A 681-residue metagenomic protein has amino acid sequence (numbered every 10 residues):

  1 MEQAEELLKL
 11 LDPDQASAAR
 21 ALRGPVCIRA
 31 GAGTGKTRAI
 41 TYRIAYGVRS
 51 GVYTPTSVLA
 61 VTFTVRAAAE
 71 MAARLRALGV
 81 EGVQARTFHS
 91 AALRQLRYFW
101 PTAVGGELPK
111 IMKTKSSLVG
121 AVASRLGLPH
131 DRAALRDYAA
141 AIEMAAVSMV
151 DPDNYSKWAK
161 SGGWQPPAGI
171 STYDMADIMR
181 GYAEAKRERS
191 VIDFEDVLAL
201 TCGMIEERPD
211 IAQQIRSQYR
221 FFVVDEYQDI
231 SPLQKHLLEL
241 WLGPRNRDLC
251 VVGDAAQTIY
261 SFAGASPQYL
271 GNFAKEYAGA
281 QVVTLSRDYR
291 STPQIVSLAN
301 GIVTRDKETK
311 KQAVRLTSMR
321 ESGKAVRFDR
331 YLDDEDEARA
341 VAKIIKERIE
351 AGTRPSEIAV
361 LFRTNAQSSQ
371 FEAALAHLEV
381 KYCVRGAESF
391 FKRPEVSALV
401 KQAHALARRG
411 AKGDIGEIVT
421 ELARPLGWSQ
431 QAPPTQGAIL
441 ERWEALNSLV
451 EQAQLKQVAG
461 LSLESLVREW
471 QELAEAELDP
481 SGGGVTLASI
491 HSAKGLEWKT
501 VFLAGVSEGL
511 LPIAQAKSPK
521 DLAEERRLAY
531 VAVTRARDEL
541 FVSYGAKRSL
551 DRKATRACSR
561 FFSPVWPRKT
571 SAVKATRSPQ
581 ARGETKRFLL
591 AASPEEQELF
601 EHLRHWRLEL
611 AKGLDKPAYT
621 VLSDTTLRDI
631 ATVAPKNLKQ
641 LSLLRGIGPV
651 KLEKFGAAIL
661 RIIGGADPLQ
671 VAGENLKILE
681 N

Functional and structural regions predicted by a protein language model:
E2-E5, G31, G47-I205, P209-Q218 (+8 more regions): A basic/glycine-biased coupling hinge at the interface between accessory DNA-binding modules
E2-Q3, L7, Y46, P232-R330: Conserved RecA-like helicase ATPase core segment that couples NTP binding/hydrolysis to strand translocation
A4-D12, A16-R20, G24-A32, A103-P109 (+4 more regions): Inter-lobe coupling/hinge region of RecA-like P-loop helicase motors
R38-Y53, E239-L242: Walker A/P-loop NTP-binding motif
I40, Y53-V65, V83-A85, D225 (+5 more regions): Conserved RecA-like ASCE P-loop NTPase motor core of nucleic-acid helicases/translocases
W164, A168, S368-V380, R393-S571: Conserved helicase C-terminal RecA-like lobe
S217-Q234, C250-V251: SF2 helicase catalytic motif II
R645-G648: Small-residue hinge/turn detector
